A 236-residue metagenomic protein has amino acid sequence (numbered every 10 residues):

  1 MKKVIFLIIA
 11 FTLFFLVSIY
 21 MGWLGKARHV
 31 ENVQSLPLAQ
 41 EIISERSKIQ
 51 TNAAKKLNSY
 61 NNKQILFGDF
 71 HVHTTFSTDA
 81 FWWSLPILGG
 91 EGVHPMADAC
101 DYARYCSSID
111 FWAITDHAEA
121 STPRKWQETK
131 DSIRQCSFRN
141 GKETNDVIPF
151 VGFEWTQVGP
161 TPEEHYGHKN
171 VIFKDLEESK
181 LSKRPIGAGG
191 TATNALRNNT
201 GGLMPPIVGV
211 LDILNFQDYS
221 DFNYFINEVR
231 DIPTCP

Functional and structural regions predicted by a protein language model:
V4-P236: Extended, charged catalytic domains and RNA/DNA-binding interfaces, predominantly in divalent-metal-using enzymes
